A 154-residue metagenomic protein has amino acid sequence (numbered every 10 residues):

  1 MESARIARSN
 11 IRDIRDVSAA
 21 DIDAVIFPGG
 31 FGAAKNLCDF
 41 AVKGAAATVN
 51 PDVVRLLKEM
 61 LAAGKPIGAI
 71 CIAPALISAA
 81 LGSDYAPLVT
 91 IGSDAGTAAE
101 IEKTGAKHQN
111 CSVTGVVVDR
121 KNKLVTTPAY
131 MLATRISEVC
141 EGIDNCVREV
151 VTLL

Functional and structural regions predicted by a protein language model:
M1-A7: Aromatic- and Gly/Pro-rich amphipathic surface segment
A7-L154: Active-site-adjacent pocket-lining segments in enzyme domains
